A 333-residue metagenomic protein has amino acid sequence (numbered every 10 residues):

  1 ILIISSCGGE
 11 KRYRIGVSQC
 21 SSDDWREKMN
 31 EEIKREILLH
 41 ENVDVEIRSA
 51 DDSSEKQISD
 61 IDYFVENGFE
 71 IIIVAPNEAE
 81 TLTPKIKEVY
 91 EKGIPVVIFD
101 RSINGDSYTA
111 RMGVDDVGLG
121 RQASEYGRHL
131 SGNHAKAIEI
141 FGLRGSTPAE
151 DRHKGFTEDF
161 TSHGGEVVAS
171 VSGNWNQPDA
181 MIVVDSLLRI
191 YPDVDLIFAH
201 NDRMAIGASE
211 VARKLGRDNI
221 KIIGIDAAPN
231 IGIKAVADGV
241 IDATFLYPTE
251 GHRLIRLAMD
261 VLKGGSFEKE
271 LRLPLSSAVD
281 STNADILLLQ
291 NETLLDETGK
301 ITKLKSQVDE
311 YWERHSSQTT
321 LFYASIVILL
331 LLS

Functional and structural regions predicted by a protein language model:
R14-E36, H40, V45-I58, F69 (+3 more regions): Extracytoplasmic "Venus flytrap"
I15, Q19, I33, R121-S170 (+2 more regions): An alpha-beta-alpha
I47-S49, I103-Y126, I140-L143, S170 (+1 more regions): Short beta-strand elements at the ligand-binding edges of bilobed clamshell
Q57, M112-I138, D179-M181, A205 (+2 more regions): Hydrophobic alpha-helical segments within soluble ligand-binding/sensing domains
I71-Y90, F156, A169, G173-K234 (+1 more regions): Hydrophobic alpha-helical
A79-G118, H129, A228-A237: Flexible loop/hinge segments that line or gate small-molecule binding clefts
R144, P148, E158-F160, G251-L329: Hinge/cleft segment of the Venus flytrap/periplasmic-binding protein
